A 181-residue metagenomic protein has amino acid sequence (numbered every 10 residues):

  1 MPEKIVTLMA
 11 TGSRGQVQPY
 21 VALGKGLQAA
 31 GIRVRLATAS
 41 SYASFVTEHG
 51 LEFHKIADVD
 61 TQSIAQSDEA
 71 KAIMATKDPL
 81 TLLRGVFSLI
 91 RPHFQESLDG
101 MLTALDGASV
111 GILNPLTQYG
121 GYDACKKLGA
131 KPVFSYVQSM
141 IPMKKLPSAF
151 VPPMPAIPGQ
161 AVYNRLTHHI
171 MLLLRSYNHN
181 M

Functional and structural regions predicted by a protein language model:
M1-H54: N-terminal subdomain of nucleotide-sugar transferases
A29, S40-M181: Nucleotide-sugar-dependent glycosyltransferase catalytic domains
